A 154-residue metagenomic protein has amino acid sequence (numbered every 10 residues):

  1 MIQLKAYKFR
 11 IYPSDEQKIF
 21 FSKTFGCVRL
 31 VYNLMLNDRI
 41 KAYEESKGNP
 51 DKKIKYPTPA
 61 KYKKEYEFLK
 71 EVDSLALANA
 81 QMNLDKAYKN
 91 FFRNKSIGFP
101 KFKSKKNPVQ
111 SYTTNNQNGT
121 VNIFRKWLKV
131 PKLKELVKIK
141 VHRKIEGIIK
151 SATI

Functional and structural regions predicted by a protein language model:
M1-I154: Nucleic-acid substrate recognition interfaces
